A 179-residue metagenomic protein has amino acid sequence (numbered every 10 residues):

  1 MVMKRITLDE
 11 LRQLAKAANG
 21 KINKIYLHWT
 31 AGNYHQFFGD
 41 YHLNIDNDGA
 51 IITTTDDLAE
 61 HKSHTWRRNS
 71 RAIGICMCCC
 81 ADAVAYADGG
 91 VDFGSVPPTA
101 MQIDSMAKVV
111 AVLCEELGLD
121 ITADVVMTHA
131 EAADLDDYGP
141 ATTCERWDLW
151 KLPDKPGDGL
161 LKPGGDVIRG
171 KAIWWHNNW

Functional and structural regions predicted by a protein language model:
M1-N19, Y86-W179: Basic/polar, cationic surfaces and motifs that engage anionic cell-wall and phosphate/carboxylate ligands
M1-N69, N177: N-terminal catalytic cores of peptidoglycan-degrading enzymes
K24, A72-G74, V125-M127: Structural preference for beta-strand elements that scaffold enzyme active sites
G32, C80-D82, E131-L135: Acidic glycine-/aspartate-rich tracts in secreted/extracellular proteins
F38, S70, M101, S105: Short, well-structured alpha-helical interface segments that form or flank functional binding sites
R67-Y86: Short coil-to-beta-strand
